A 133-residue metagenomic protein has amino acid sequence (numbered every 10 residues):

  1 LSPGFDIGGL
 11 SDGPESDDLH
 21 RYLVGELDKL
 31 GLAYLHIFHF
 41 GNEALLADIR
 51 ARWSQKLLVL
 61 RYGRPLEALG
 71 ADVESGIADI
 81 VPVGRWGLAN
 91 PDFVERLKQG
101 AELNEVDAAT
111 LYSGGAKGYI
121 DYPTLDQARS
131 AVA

Functional and structural regions predicted by a protein language model:
L1-A133: Flavin-dependent oxidoreductase catalytic cores
